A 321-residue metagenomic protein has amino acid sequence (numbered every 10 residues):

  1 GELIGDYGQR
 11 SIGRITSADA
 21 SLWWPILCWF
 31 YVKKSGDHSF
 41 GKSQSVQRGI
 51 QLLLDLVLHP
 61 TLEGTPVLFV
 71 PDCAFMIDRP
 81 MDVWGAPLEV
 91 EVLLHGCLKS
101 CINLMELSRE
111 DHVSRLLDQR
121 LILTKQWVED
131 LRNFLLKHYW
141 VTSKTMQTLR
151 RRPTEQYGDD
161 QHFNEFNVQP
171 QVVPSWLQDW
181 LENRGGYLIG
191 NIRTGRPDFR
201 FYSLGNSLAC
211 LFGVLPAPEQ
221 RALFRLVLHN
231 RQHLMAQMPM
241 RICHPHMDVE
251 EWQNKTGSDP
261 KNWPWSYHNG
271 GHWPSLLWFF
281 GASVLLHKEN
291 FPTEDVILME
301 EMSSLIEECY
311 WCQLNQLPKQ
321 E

Functional and structural regions predicted by a protein language model:
G1-R10, R14-I15, H59-G85, F134-P274 (+1 more regions): Extended glycan-interaction surfaces of carbohydrate-active proteins
G1-T65, L88-L98, S203, Q220 (+2 more regions): Aromatic-rich carbohydrate-recognition surfaces in CAZymes
W23, F30, R48-E63, L93 (+4 more regions): Alpha-helical scaffold segments in carbohydrate-active enzymes
Y31-Q44, C101-K125, V214, P218 (+1 more regions): Inter-helical turn/loop segments and adjacent helix faces that build the functional surface of alpha-helical bundle
H38, G64, S108-D111, H233-L234 (+2 more regions): Alpha-solenoid repeat scaffolds
G96, L104-L107, D111, S143 (+1 more regions): Conserved, charged catalytic cores of large soluble enzymes
I102, S207-C210, G281: Conserved small-residue packing positions in alpha-helical repeats and bundles
E110-Q119, R151-Q161, E165, D295-I297: Intrinsically disordered, low-complexity domain-flanking/linker segments in eukaryotic proteins, enriched
